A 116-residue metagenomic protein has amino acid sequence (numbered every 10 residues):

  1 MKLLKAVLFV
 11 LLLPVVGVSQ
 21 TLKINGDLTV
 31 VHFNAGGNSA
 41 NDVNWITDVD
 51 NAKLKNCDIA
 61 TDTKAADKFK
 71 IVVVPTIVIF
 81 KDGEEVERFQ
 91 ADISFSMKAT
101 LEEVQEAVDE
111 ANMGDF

Functional and structural regions predicted by a protein language model:
L4-P14: Sec-dependent N-terminal signal peptides
V15-S19: Sec/Tat signal peptide C-region and signal peptidase I cleavage site
Q20-K53: Local sequence-structure signature of Cys/Sec-based thiol-disulfide redox active-site neighborhoods
T29-H32, T76-V78, R88: Soluble periplasmic/extracytoplasmic beta-strand elements of cell-envelope proteins
S39-D42, A66, E87-F89: Extracytoplasmic/secreted cell-surface and envelope-processing proteins
I59-A65: N-terminal post-signal-peptidase region of extra-cytosolic proteins
F69-F80: Structural micro-motif
I79-F116: Non-catalytic, surface beta->alpha helical segment in thiol-disulfide oxidoreductase systems
